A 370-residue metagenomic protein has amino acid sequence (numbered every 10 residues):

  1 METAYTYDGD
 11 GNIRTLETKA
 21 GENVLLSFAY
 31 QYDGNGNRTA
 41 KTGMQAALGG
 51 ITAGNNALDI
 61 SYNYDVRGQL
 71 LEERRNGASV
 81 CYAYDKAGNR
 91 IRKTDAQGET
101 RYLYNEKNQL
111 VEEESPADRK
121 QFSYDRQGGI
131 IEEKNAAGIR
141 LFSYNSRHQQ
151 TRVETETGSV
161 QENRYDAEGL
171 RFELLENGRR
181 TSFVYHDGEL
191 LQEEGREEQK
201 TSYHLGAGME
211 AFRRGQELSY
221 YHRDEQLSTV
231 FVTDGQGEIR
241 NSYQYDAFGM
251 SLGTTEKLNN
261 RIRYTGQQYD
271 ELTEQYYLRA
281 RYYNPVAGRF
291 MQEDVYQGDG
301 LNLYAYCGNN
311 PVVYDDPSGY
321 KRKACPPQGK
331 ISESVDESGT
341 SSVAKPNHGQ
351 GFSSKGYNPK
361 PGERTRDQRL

Functional and structural regions predicted by a protein language model:
M1-G21, S27-N55, D59-N63, Q69-R74 (+17 more regions): Beta-strand elements of repeat-based all-beta scaffolds
G34, D59, R92, T100-E106 (+5 more regions): A motif-centric feature for acidic-aromatic and gly/ser/thr-rich catalytic loops and repeats
L205: OB-fold/S1-family RNA-binding modules
V232, M250-L252, R281-R289, L301-E337: Short, low-complexity export/processing leader segments characterized by acidic and small residues
Y296-G300: Short linker/helix segments within small regulatory modules
V312, S318-L370: Low-complexity, glycine/serine/proline-rich disordered segments that function as export/translocation leaders
